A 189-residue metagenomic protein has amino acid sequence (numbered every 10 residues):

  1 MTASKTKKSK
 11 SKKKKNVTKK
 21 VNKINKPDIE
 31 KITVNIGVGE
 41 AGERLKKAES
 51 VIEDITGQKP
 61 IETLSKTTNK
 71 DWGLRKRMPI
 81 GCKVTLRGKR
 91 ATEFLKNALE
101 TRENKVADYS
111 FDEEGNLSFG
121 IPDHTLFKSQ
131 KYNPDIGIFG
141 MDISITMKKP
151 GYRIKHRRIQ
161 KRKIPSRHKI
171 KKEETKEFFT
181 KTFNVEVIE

Functional and structural regions predicted by a protein language model:
T2-E189: Ribosome-associated RNA-binding proteins
